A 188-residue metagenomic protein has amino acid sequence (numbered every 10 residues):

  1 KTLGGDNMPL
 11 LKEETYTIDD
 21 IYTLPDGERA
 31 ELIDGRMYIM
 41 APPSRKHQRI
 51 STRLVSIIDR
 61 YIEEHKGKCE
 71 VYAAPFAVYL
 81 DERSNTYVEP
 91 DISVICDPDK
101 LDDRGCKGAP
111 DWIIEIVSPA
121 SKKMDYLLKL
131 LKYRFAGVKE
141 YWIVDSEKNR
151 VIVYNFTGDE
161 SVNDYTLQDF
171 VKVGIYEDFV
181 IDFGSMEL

Functional and structural regions predicted by a protein language model:
K1-L188: Gly/Pro/Ser/Thr-rich low-complexity, intrinsically disordered segments predominantly at protein N-termini
